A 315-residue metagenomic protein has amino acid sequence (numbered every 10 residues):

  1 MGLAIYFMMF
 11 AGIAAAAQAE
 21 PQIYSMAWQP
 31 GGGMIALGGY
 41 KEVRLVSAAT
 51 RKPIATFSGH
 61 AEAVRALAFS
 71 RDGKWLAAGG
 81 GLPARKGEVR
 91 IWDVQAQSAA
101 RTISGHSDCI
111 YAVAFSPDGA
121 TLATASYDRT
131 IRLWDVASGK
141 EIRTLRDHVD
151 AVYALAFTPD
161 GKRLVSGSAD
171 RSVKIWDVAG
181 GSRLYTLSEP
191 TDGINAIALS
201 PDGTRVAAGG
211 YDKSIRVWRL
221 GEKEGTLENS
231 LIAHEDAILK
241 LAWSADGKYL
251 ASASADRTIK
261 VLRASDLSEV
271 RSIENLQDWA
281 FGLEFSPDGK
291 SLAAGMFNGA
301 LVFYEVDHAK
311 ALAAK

Functional and structural regions predicted by a protein language model:
M1-G12: Bacterial N-terminal signal peptides
G12-K315: WD40-repeat beta-propeller superdomains and closely related acidic/aromatic-rich repeat-like regions
